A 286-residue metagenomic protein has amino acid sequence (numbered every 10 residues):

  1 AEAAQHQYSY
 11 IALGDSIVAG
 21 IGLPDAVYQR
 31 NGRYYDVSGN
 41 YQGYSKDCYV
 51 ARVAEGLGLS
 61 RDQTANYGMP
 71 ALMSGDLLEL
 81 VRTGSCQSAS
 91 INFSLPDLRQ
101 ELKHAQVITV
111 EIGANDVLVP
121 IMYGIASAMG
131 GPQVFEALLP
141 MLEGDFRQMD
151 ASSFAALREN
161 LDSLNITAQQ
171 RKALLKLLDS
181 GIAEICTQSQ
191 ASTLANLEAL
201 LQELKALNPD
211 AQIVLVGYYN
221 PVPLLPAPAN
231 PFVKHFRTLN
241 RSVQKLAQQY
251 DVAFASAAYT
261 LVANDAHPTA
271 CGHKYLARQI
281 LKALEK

Functional and structural regions predicted by a protein language model:
E2-M69: Serine-esterase "nucleophile elbow" of acetyl-processing enzymes
A19, M73, V222: Flexible, glycine-rich phosphate/dinucleotide-binding loops and adjacent beta-alpha linkers at cofactor/substrate
I21-D25, L77-E79, V119-Y123: Short, solvent-exposed loop/turn and secondary-structure capping segments
A26-V37, T83, I125-M129, F232: Glycine-rich, phosphate-binding/catalytic loops in enzymes
M69, S74-H104, T193: Catalytic-core regions of hydrolytic enzymes
N92-A270, K274-E285: Alpha-helical cap/lid subdomain in secreted, periplasmic, or secretory-pathway luminal O-acyl-processing enzymes
